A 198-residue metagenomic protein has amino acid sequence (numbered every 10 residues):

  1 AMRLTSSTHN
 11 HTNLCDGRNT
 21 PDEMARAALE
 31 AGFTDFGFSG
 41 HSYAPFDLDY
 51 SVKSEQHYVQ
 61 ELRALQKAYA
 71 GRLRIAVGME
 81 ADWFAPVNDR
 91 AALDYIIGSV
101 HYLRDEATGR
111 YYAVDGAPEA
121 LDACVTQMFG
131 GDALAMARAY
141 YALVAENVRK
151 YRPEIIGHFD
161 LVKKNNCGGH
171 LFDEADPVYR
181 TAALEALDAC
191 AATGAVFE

Functional and structural regions predicted by a protein language model:
A1-W83, N88-R90, K163-P177, T181 (+1 more regions): An N-terminally biased module of ancient metal coordination in phosphate/nucleic-acid-related enzymes
L14-D16, G98-D105, R110-E198: Domain-core and long-helix interface of multi-subunit machines
F33, L93, R152-P153: A structural motif
D82-W83, D89-D105: Glycine-rich, aromatic-flanked loop segments that form ligand/cofactor-binding clefts across common enzyme folds
